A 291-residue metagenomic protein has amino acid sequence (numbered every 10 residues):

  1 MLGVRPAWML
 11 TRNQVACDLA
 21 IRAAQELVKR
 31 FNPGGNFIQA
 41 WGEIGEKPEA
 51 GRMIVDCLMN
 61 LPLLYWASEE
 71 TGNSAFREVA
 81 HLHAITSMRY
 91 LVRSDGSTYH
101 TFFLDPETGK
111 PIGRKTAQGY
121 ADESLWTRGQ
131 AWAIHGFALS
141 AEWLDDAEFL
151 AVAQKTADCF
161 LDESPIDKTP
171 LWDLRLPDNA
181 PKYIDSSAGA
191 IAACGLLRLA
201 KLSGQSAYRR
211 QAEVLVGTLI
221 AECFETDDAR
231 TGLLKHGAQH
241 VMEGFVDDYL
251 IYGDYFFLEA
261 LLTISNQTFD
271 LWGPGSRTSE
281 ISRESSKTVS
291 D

Functional and structural regions predicted by a protein language model:
M1-D291: Glycan-recognition and catalytic cores of secretory/periplasmic carbohydrate-active enzymes
